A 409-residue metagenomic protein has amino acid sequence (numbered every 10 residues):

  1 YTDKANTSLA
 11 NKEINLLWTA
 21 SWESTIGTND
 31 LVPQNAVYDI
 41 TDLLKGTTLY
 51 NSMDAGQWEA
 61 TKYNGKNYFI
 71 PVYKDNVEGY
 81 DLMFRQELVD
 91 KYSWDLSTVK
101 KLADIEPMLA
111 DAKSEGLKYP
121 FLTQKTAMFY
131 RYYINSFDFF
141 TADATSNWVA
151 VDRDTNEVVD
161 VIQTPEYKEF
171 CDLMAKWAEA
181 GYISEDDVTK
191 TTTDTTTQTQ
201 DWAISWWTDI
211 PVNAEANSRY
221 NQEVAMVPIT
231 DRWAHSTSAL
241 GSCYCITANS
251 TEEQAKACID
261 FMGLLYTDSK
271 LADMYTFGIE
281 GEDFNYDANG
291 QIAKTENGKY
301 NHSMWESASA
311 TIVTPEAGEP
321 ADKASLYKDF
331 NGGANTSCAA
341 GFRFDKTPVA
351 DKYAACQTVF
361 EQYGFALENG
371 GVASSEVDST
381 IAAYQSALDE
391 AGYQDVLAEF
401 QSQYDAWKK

Functional and structural regions predicted by a protein language model:
Y1-G56, K62, E87-S97, S114 (+4 more regions): Extracytoplasmic "Venus flytrap"/periplasmic binding protein-like
T2, N6, T28, V37 (+13 more regions): Extracytoplasmic/secreted envelope proteins and their assembly/folding machinery, especially bacterial periplasmic
S24-D81, Y130-F170, R219-D231, C245: Hinge/lid segment of periplasmic solute-binding proteins
T28-L31, M128-W148, A178-K299: Extracytoplasmic/periplasmic substrate-binding proteins
K62-Y132, N147-D194, T247-K256, L264 (+1 more regions): Helix-loop-helix "hinge/cap" segment bordering the ligand-binding cleft or interdomain interface
Y92-T98, E157-V161, F344-V349, A366-A373: Second-shell loop/turn segments in exported
A257-G371: Conserved small-residue motifs centered on glycine
G364-K409: Histidine-centered catalytic/metal-binding microenvironments
